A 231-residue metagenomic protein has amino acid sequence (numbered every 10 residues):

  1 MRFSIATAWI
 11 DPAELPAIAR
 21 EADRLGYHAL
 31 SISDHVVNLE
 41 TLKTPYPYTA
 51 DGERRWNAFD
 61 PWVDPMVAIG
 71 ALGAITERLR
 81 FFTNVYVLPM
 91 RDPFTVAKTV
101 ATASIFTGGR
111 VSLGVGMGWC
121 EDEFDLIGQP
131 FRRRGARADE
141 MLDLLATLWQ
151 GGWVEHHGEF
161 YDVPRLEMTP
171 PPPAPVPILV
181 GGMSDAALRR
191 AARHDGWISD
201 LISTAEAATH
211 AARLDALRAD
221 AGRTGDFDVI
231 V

Functional and structural regions predicted by a protein language model:
M1-V231: Active-site-adjacent structural elements that line small-molecule/cofactor binding pockets in enzymes
